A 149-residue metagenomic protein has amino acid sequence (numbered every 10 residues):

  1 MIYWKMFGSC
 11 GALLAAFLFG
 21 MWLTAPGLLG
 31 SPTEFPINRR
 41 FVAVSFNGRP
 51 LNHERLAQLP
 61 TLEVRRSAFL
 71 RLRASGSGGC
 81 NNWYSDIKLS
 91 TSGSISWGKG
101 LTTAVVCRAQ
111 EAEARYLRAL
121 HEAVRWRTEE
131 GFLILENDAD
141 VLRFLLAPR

Functional and structural regions predicted by a protein language model:
I2-R149: Lipid interaction determinants
